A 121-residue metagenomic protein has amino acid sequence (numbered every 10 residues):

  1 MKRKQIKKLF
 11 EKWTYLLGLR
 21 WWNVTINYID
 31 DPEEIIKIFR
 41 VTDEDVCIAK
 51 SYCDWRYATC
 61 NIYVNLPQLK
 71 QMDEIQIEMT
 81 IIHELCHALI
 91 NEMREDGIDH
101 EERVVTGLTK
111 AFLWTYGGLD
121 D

Functional and structural regions predicted by a protein language model:
M1-K4, A88, D96, L113: A contiguous, well-structured "functional interface" segment within a domain
M1-V46, K50, Q68: A metal-dependent hydrolase signature that marks the N-terminal structural subdomain at the beginning of catalytic folds
K4-K7, M79, E102-R103: Short, well-ordered alpha-helical segments
F10-G18, L85, F112-Y116: Hydrophobic, Leu/Ile/Phe/Ala-enriched alpha-helical segments that form helix-helix packing faces
V24-I26, C60-V64, I81-I82: Hydrophobic beta-strand residues in large extracellular and virion-surface proteins
I38-I75, A88-E92, D96-G97, E101: Active-site scaffold of zinc-dependent metalloenzymes
Q76-L85: Short alpha-helical catalytic segment bearing the HExxH-like zincin motif of zinc-dependent metalloproteases
M93-D121: Post-HExxH zinc-binding segment in Zn-dependent metallohydrolases
